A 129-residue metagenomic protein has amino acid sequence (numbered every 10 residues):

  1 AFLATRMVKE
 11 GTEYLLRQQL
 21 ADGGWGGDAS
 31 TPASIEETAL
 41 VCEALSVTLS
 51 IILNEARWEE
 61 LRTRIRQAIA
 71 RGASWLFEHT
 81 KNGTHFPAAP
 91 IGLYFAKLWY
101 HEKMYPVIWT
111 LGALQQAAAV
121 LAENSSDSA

Functional and structural regions predicted by a protein language model:
A1-N124: An alpha-helical repeat/solenoid feature that recognizes helix-turn-helix modules
S126-A129: Eukaryotic intrinsically disordered, low-complexity regulatory tails and linkers enriched in charged/polar residues
